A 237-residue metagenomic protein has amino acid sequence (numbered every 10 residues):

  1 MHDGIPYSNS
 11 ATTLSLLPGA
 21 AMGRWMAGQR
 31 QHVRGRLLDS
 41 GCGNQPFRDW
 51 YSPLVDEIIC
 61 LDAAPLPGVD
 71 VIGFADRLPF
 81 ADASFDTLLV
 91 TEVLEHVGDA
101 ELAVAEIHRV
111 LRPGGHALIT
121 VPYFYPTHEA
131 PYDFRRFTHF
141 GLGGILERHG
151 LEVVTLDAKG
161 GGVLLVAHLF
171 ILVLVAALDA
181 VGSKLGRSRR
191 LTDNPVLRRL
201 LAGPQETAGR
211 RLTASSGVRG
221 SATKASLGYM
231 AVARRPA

Functional and structural regions predicted by a protein language model:
M1-A83, T87, L212, S221-A237: Conserved N-terminal segment of class I S-adenosyl-L-methionine
G4, S8, T12, G98-L102 (+2 more regions): S-adenosyl-L-methionine-dependent methyltransferase catalytic module, highlighting the catalytic core
P18, R109-R112: Short, cationic motifs built from Arg/Lys/His that form the positively charged side of catalytic pockets
L54-I58, R77, A105-I107, F134-F137: Glycine-rich, phosphate-binding/catalytic loops in enzymes
R77, E95, P126: Glycine-/small-residue-rich active-site loops that bind phosphorylated ligands and cofactors
V90-V93: A short beta-strand submotif of the Rossmann-like class I SAM-dependent methyltransferase core that lines
